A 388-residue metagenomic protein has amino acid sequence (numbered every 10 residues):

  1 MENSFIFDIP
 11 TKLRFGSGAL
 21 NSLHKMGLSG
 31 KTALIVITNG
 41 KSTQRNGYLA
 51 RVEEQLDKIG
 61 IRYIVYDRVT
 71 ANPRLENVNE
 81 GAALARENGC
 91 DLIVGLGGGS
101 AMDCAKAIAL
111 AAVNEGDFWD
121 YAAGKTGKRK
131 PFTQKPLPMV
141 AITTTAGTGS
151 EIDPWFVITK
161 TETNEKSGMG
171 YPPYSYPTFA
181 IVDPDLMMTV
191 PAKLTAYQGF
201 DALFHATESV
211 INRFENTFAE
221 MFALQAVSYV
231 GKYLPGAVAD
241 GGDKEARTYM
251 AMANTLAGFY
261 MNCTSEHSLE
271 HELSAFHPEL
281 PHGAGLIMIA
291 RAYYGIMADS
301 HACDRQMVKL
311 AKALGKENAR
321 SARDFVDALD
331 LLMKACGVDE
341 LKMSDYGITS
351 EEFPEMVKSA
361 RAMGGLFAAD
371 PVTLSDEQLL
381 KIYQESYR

Functional and structural regions predicted by a protein language model:
M1-L92, M343: ATP/NTP phosphate-donor binding region
T11, E115-E215: A glycine/threonine-rich phosphate-anchoring loop and its flanking beta-alpha core in nucleotide/phosphate-binding
E80-A82, A101-N114, I152-D153: Short Gly/Thr/Asp-enriched flexible loops that form oxyanion-binding sites at enzyme active sites
C90-I108, T144-S150, E279: Glycine/serine-rich anion-binding loops at beta->alpha junctions that coordinate negatively charged ligand groups
E208-T264, H271-A275: Glycine-rich phosphate/diphosphate-binding loops and the adjacent beta-loop-alpha structural elements that coordinate
E279, G283-E352: Gly/Pro-rich interdomain helix-loop hinge
E352-R388: Short, amphipathic C-terminal "tail helix"
